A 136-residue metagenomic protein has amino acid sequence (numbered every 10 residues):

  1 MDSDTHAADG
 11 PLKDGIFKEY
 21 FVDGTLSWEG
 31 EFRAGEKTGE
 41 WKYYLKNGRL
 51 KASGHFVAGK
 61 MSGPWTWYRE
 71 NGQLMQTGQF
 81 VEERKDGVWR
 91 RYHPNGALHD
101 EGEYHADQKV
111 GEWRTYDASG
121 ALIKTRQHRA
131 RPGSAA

Functional and structural regions predicted by a protein language model:
M1-A136: Glycine/tyrosine- and acidic-biased, solvent-exposed loop/turn segments at the edges of beta-strands
